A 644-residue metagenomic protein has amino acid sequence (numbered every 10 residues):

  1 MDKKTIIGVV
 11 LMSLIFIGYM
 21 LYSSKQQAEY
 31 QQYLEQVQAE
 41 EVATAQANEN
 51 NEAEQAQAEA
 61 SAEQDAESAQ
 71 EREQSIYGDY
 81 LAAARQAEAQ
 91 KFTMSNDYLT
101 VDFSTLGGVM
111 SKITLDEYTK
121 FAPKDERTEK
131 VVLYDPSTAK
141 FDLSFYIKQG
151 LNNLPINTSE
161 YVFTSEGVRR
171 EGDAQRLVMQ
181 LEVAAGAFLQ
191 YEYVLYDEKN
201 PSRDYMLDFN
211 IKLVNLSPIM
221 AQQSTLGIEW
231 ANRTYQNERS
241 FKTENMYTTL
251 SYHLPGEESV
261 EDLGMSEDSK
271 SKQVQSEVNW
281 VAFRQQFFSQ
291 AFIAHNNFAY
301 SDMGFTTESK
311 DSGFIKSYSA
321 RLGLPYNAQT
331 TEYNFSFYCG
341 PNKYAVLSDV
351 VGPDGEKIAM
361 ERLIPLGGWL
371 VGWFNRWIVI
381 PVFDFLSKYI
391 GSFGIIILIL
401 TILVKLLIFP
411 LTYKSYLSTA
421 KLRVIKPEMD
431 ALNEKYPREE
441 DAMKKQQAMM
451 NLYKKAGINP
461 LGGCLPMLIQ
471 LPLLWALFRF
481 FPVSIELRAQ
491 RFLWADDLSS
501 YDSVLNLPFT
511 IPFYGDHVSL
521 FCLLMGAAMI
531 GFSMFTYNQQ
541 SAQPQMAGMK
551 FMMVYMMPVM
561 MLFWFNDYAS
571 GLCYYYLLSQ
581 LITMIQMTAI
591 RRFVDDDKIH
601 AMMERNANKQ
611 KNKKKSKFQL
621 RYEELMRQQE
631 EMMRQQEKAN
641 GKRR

Functional and structural regions predicted by a protein language model:
M1-L406, H600-R644: Membrane-protein biogenesis/insertion across secretory and organellar systems
K3, I390-F393, F563-C573: Transmembrane helix interruption/hinge and helix-loop junction motifs
G8-L21, L474-L477, L523-A528, V559-M560: Core hydrophobic alpha-helical membrane-spanning segments
S13, G394, L398, L468 (+3 more regions): Residue-level signal for the membrane-embedded core of alpha-helical transmembrane segments, especially mid-helix
Q26, L407-L474, I530-F565, L581-G641: Membrane-interface amphipathic helices and adjacent TM-edge segments
R362-K435, K444, M450, K454 (+3 more regions): Transmembrane alpha-helical segments that form the functional core of multipass membrane systems
I390-L400, H517-F521, M549-M553: Membrane-interface starts of transmembrane alpha-helices
A476-I530: Conserved catalytic motifs of ABC-family nucleotide-binding domains
